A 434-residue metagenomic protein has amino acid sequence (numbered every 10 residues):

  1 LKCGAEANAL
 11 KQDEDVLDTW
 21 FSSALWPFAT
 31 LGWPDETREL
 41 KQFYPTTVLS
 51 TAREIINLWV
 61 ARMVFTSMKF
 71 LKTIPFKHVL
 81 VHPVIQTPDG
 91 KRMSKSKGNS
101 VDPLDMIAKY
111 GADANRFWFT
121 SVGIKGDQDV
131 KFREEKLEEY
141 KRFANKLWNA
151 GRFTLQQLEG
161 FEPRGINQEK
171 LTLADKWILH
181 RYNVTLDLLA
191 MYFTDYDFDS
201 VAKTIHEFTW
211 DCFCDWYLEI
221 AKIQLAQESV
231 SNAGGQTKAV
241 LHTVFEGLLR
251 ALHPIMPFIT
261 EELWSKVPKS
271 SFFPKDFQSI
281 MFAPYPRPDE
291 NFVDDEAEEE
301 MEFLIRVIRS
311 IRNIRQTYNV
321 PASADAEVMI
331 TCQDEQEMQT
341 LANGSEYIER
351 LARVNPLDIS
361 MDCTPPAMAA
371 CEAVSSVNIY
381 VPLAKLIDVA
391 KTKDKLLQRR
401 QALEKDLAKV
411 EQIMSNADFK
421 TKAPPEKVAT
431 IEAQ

Functional and structural regions predicted by a protein language model:
L1-F161, I178-A221, L225-A226, A239-L252: Structured secondary-structure scaffolds
L10, T87, F161-A190, L218-R309 (+1 more regions): Acidic, turn-prone loop/beta-hairpin segments
L25, F65-K69, V84, D89 (+19 more regions): Hydrophobic alpha-helix feature that most strongly marks membrane-spanning transmembrane helices and their immediate
A29-L31, K97, R116-T120, I259-V267 (+1 more regions): Short hydrophobic alpha-helical segments that form membrane-spanning helices or hydrophobic packing faces of helical
K72-H78, N115, G126-V130, L252-S265 (+3 more regions): Acidic/polar loop patches that form or flank catalytic/metal-binding clefts of enzymes that bind anionic ligands
N99-L104, D129-K136, V230-A233, P288-E299 (+1 more regions): Short beta-alpha connecting loops at secondary-structure transitions that line or flank enzyme active sites
K203-I205, G235, A239, P425-A433: Short, charged, amphipathic alpha-helical segments
V267-Q434: C-terminal low-complexity, glycine/proline- and small-hydrophobic-enriched intrinsically disordered tails that act as
